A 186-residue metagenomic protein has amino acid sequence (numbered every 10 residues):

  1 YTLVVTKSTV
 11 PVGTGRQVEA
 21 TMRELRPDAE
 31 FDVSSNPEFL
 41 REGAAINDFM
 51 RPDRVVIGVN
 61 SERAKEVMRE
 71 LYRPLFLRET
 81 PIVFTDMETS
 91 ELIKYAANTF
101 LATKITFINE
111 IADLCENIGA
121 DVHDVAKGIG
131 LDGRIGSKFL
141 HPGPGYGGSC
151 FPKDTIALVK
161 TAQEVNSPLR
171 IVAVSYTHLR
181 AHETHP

Functional and structural regions predicted by a protein language model:
Y1-P11: ADP-ribose/adenylate-binding Rossmann-like module
V10-G15, A97: Short beta-strand to alpha-helix junction loop
V18-P37, R41-S137, T161-V165: Internal alpha-helical scaffold of NAD(P)-dependent oxidoreductase catalytic cores
H141-G145: A short glycine/serine-rich beta->alpha loop
G148, P152-Y176: Helix-enriched interaction subdomains in cytosolic or periplasmic regions, typified by TIR/SEFIR signaling/NADase cores
H178-P186: Single conserved hydrophobic/aromatic residue that forms the stacking wall/gate of nucleotide- or nucleobase-binding
